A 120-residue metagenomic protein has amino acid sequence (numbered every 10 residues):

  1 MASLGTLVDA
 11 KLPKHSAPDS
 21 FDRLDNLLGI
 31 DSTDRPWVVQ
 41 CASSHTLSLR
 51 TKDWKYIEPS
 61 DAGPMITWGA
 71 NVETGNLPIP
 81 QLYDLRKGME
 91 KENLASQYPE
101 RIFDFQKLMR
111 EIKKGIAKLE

Functional and structural regions predicted by a protein language model:
M1-R86, I112, I116-L119: C-terminal cap/loop subdomain of S1 sulfatases and analogous C-terminal strand-loop tails that border
D22, N93-L94: Conserved beta-strand positions that form and line the central face of beta-propeller blades
L94, Y98-I102, Q106: C-terminal structured subdomain/cap of oxidoreductase catalytic cores
F105-M109, K113: Short amphipathic alpha-helical coiled-coil/interface segments
